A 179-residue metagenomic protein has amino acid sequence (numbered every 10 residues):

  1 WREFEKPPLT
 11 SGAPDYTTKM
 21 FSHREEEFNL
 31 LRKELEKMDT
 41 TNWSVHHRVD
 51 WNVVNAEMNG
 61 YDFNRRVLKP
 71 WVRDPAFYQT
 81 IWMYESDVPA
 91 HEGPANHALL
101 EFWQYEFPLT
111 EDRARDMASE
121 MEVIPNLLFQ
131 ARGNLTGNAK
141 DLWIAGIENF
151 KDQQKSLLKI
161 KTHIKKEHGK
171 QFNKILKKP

Functional and structural regions predicted by a protein language model:
W1-P179: N-terminal maturation segment of proteins
